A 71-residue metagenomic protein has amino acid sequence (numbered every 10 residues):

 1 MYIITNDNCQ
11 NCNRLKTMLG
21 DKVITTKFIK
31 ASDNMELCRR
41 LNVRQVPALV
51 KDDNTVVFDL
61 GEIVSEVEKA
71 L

Functional and structural regions predicted by a protein language model:
M1-K22: Local sequence-structure signature of Cys/Sec-based thiol-disulfide redox active-site neighborhoods
Q10-N11, D33-E36: Short alpha-helical
R14-T17, L41, E62: Generic recognition of short, well-ordered alpha-helical segments
T25-N34: A short beta-strand-loop structural module common to alpha/beta enzyme folds
L37-L41, E66: CheY-like receiver
L41-V50: Structural micro-motif
V50-L71: Non-catalytic, surface beta->alpha helical segment in thiol-disulfide oxidoreductase systems
